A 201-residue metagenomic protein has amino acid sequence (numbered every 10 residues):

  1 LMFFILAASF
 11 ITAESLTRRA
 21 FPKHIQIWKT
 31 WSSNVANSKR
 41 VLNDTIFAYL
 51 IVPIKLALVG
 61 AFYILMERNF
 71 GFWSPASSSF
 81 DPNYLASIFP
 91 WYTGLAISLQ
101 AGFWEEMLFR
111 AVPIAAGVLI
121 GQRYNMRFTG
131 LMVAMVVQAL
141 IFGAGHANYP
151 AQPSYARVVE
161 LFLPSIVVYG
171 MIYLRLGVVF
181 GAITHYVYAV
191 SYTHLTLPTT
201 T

Functional and structural regions predicted by a protein language model:
M2, A7-I11, S33-A61, S79-A139: Function-critical hydrophobic alpha-helical transmembrane segments in multi-pass membrane proteins
I5-K29: Juxtamembrane interface elements at the cytosolic ends of transmembrane helices in multi-pass membrane proteins
F21, A61-A76: Membrane-helix interface motif
I25, E106, H146, G177: Divalent metal-coordination and catalytic microenvironments
A134-A139, G181-Y192: Central hydrophobic cores of alpha-helical transmembrane segments in multi-pass integral membrane proteins
N148-S154: Membrane-interface helix caps and helix-loop-helix hairpins in membrane proteins
P164-L176, F180-G181: Generic transmembrane alpha-helix motif of multi-pass integral membrane proteins
T193-T199: Conserved small/polar residues in nucleotide/adenosyl-binding loops
